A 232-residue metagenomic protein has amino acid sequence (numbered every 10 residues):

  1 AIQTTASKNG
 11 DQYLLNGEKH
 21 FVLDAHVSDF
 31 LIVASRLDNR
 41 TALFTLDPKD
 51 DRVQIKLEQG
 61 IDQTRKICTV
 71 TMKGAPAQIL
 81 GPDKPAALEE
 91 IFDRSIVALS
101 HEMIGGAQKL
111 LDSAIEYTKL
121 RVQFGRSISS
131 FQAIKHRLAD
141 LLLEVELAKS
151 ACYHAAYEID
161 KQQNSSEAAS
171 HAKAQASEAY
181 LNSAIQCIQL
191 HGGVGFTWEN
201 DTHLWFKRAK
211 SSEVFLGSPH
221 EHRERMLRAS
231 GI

Functional and structural regions predicted by a protein language model:
A1-K8: A gly/ser-rich beta-alpha-beta helix-loop segment of oxidoreductase catalytic cores
I2, H26-D29, R40, K49 (+4 more regions): A generic structural signal for well-ordered coil/turn residues at beta-strand boundaries that shape enzyme active-site
Q3, V22, N39, H101 (+1 more regions): C-terminal structural segment of proteins
K8-Y13, E90-I232: Alpha-helical interface subdomain recognition
G17, V33, F44, V70 (+2 more regions): Residue-level signal for inorganic ion chemistry
E18-V53: A short core secondary-structure module
F21-V22, D47-I79, A87: Flexible, small-/acidic-enriched active-site or ligand-binding loops
